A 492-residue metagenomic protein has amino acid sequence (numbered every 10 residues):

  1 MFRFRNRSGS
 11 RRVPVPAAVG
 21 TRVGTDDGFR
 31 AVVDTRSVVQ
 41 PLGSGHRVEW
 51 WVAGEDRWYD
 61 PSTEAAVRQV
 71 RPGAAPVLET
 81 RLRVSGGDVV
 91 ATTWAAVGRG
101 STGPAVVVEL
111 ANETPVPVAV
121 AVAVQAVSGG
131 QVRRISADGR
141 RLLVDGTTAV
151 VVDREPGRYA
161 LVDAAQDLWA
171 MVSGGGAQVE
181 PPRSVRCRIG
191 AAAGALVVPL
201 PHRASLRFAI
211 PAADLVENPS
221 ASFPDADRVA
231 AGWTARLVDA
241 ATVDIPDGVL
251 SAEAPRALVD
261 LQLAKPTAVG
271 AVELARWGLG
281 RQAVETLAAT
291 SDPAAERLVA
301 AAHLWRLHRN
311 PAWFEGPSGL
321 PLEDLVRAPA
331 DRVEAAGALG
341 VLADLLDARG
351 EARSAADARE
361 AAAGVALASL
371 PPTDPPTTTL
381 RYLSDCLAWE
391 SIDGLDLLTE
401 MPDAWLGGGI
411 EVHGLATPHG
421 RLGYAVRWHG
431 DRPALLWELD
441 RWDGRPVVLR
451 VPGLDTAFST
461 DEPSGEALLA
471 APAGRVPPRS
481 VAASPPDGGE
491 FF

Functional and structural regions predicted by a protein language model:
M1-P255, G280-A283, A368-L380, S384-D385 (+1 more regions): Terminal accessory carbohydrate-recognition/targeting modules of carbohydrate-active enzymes
S128-G129, L287, R359, A366: A short hydrophobic/aromatic micro-motif that marks alpha-helical segments and, especially, helix-coil
S184-R188, G232-R349, S354-E360: Substrate-binding groove/exosite segments of carbohydrate-active enzymes
V341-L345, G350-G364, L380-L398: Helix-rich, typically C-terminal accessory recognition domains appended to large enzymatic cores
